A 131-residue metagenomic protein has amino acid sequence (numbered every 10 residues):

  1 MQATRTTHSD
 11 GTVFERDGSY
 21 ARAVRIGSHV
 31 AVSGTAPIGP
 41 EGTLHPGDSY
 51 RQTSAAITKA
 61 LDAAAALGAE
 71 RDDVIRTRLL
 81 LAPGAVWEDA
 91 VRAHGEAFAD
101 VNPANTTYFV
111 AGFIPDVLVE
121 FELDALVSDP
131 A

Functional and structural regions predicted by a protein language model:
M1-T58, D62-I75, L81-A131: N-terminal presequence-like segments and the immediate start of the first folded domain
